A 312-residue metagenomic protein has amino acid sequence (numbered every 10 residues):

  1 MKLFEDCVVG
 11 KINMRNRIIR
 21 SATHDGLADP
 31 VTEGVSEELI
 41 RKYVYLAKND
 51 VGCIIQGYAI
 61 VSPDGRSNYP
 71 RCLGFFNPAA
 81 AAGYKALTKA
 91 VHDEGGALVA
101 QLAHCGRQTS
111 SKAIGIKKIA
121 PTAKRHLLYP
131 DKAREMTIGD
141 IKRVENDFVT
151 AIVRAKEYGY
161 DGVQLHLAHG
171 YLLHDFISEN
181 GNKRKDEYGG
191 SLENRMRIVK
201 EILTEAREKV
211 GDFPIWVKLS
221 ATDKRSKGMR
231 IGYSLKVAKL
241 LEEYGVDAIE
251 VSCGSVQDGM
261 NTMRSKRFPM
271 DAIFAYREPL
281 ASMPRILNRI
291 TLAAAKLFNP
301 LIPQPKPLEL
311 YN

Functional and structural regions predicted by a protein language model:
M1-N312: Flavin-dependent oxidoreductase catalytic cores
